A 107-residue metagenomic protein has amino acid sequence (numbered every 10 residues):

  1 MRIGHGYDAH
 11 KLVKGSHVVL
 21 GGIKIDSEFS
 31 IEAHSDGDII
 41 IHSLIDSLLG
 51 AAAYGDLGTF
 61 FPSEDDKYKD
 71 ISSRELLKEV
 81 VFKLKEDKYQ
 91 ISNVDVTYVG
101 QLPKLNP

Functional and structural regions predicted by a protein language model:
R2-H5, P103-N106: C-terminal binding/interaction regions
I3, H10-K14, V80-D87: Extended beta-strand/beta-hairpin segments
A9-K24: Acidic-glycine-rich active-site phosphate/pyrophosphate-binding loop
I25-S35, S63-Y68: A short glycine/serine-rich beta->alpha loop
S35-I40, S72: A generic structural signal for residues located within well-ordered alpha-helices of large catalytic or ligand-binding
I40, L44, L48: Active-site His/Glu-centered metal-binding helix of metallohydrolases
L48-I91, Q101-P103: Glycine- and Gly-Pro-enriched alpha-helical subdomains that act as flexible, kink-prone "lid/hinge" or packing modules
V94: Conserved, well-structured core segments that form or line functional sites
